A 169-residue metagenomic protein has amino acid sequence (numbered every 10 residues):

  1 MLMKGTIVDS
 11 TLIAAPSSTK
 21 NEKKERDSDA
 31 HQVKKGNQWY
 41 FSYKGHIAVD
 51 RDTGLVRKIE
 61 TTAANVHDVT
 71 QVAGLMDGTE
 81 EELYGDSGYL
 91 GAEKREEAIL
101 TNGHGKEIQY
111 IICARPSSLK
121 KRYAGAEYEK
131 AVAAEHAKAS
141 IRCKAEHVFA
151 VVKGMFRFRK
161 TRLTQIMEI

Functional and structural regions predicted by a protein language model:
M1-L100, K106, R115: Polybasic low-complexity intrinsically disordered regions
E81-E82, S87-E168: Helix-centered, glycine/charged polyanion-binding patches within enzymatic domains that contact phosphate-containing
